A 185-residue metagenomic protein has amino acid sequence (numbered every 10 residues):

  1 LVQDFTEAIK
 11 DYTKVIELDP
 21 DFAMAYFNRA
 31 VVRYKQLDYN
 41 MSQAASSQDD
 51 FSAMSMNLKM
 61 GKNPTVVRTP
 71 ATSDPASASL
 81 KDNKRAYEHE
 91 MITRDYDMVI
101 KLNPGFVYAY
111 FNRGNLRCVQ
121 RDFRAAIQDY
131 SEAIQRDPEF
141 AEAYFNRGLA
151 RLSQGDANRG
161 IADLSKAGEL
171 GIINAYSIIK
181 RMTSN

Functional and structural regions predicted by a protein language model:
L1-N185: Alpha-helical tetratricopeptide repeat
